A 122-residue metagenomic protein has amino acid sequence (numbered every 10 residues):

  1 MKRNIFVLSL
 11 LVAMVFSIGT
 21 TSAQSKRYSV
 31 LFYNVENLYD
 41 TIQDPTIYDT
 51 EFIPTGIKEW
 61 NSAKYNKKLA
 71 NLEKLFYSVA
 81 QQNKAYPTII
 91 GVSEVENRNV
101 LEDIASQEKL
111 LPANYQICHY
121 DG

Functional and structural regions predicted by a protein language model:
M1-S25: Bacterial Sec-dependent N-terminal signal peptides
S22-E108, P112-G122: N-terminal, active-site-proximal structural segment of metallo-dependent hydrolase catalytic domains
